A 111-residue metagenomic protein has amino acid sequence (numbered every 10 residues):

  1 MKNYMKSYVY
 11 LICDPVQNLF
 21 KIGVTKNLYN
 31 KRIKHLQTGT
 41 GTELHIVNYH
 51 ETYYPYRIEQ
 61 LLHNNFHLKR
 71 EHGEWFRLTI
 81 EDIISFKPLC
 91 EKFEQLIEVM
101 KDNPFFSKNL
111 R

Functional and structural regions predicted by a protein language model:
M1-R111: Non-catalytic accessory segments flanking enzymatic or RNA/DNA-binding domains
